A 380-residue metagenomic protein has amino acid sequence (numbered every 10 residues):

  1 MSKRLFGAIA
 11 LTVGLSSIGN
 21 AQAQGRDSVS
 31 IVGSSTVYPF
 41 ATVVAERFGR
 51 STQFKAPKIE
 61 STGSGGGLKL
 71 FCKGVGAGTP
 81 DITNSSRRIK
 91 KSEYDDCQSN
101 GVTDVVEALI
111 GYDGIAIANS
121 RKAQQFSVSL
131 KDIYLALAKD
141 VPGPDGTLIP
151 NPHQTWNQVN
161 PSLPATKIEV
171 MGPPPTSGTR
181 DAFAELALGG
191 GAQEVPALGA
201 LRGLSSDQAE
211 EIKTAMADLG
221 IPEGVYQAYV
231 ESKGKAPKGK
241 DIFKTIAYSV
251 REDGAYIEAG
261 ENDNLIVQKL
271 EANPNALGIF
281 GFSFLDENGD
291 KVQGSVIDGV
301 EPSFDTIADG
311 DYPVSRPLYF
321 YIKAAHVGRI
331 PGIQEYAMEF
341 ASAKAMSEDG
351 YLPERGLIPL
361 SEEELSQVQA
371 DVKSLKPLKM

Functional and structural regions predicted by a protein language model:
M1-N20: Gram-negative bacterial Sec-dependent N-terminal signal peptides
A23-M380: Flexible loop/hinge segments at secondary-structure junctions
